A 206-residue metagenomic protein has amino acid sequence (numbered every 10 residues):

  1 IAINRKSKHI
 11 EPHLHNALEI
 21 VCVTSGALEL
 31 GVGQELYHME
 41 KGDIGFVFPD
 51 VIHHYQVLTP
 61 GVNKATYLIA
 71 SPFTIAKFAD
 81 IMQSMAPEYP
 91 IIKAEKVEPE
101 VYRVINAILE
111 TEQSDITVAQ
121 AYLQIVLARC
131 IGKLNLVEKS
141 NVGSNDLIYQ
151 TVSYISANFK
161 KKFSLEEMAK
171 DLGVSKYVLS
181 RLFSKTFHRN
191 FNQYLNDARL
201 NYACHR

Functional and structural regions predicted by a protein language model:
I1-A86: N-terminal regulatory/effector-sensing and dimerization cores that precede helix-turn-helix DNA-binding domains
Y67-A70, L109-E112, N196, L200-R206: Short, intrinsically disordered, charge-balanced linker/junction segments flanking boundaries in proteins
A79-V137, S153: Amphipathic alpha-helical segments enriched in hydrophobic/aromatic residues interleaved with Lys/Arg
V97, G143-T151, F187, N196-R199: N-terminal positioning helix adjacent to the helix-turn-helix/winged-helix DNA-binding module
S114-A119, N141-D146, K160: Cytosolic nucleotide-utilizing catalytic cores of signal-transduction proteins
L134, K162-A198: Basic/polar phosphate-binding segments, predominantly the helix-turn-helix DNA-binding elements of transcriptional
Y154-N158, Q193, H205-R206: Short alpha-helical segment immediately N-terminal to, or the first helix within, an HTH/HTH-like DNA-binding domain
